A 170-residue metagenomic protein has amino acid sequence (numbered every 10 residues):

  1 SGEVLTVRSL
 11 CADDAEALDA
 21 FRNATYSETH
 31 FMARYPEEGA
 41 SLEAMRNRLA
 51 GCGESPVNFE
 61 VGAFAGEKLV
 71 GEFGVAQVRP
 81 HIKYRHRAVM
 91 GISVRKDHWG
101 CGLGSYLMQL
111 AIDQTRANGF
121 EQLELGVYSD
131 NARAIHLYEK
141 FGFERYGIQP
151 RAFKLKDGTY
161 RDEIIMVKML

Functional and structural regions predicted by a protein language model:
S1, D157-L170: Terminal substrate-recognition subdomain of acyl/acetyltransferases
E3-L5, G66-E72, R161: Glycine-rich phosphate/pyrophosphate-binding loop shared by adenosine-nucleotide-utilizing enzymes
L5-A20: A short beta-loop-alpha structural element at the N-terminal edge of CoA-dependent acyl/N-acetyltransferase catalytic
T29-E37: A short gly/proline-enriched turn/hairpin at secondary-structure junctions
E38-H86, G91-D97, Q109, M169-L170: Acetyl-CoA-dependent GNAT
G102: Conserved G/P- and acidic residue-centered "switch" motifs that form tight phosphate/ATP-binding loops in soluble
M108, T115-G126: Conserved GNAT acetyl-CoA-binding A-motif
E124-V127, E139, E144-T159: Conserved catalytic-core motifs of GNAT/GCN5-like acyltransferases
